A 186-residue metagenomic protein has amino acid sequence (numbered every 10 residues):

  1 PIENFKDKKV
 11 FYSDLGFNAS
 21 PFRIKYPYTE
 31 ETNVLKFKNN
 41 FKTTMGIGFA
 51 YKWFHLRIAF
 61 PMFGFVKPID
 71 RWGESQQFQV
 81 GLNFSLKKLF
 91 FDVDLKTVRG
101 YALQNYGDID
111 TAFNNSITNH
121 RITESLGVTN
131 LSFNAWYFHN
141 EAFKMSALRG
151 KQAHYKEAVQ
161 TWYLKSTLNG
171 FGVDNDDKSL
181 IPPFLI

Functional and structural regions predicted by a protein language model:
I2, T32-K38, K67-R71, H120-E124 (+2 more regions): Outer-membrane beta-barrel domain signature
F5-R23, F49-W53, V159-L168: Transmembrane beta-strand segments of Gram-negative outer membrane beta-barrel proteins
K6-K8, K38-K42, S75, Y155-V159: Short, surface-exposed loop/turn motifs at beta-strand boundaries within globular domains
Y12, T44-G46, Q79-G81, S132-N134: Membrane-embedded beta-strand positions in outer-membrane beta-barrel channels/transporters
S20-T44, H55-G73: Surface-exposed strand-loop-strand hairpins of Gram-negative outer-membrane beta-barrel proteins
I47-L56, F84-L89: Short, solvent-exposed loop/edge-beta patches enriched in aromatic
D70-E74, V80-S85: Short, charge-rich binding segments
G81-I186: Outer-membrane pore/translocation modules
